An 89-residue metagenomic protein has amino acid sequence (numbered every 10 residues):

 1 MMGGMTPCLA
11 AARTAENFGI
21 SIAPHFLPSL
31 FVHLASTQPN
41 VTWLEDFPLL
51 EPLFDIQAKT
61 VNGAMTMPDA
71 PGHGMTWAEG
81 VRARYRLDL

Functional and structural regions predicted by a protein language model:
M1-H25: Catalytic core of soluble alpha/beta enzymes
H25-L89: Flexible C-terminal active-site loop/helix
